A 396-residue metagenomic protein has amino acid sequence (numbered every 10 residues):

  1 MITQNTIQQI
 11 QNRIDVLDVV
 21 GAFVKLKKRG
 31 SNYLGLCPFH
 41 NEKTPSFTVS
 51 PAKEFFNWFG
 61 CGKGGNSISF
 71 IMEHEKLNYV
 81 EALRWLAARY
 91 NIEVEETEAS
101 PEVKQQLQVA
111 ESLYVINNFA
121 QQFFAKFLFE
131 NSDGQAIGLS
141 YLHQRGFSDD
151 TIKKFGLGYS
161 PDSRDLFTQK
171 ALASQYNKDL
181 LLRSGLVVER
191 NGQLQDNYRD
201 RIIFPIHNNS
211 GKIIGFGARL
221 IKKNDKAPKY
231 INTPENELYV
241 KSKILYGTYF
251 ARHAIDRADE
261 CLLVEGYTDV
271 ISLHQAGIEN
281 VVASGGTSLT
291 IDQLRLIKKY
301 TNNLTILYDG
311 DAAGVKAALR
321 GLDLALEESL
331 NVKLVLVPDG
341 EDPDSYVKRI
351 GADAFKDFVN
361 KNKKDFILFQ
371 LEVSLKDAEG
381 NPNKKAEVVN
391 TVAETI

Functional and structural regions predicted by a protein language model:
M1-K104, I350: N-terminal structured subdomain of primase-like DNA metabolism proteins
I2, R29, Q105-A120, P161-Y300 (+2 more regions): Phosphate-handling DNA/RNA-contact segment within nucleic-acid enzymes
I68, M72, C261-L263, T301-A312 (+1 more regions): Acidic beta-strand-to-loop metal/phosphate-binding motif
E73-Y90, D200-L220, S345-R349, D353-D357: Structured, non-catalytic alpha/beta "coupling" segments that mediate domain-domain communication and provide generic
E81-D133: Conserved active-site segments centered on acidic
T268, L289, D309-A318, L336 (+1 more regions): Acidic, metal-coordinating catalytic cores used for nucleic-acid/nucleotide bond scission and strand-transfer chemistry
L304, A312-L326, V332, L336: Phosphate/diphosphate-binding loops
N331-I396: C-terminal or mid-to-C-terminal helical accessory/interaction module adjacent to the motor/catalytic core
